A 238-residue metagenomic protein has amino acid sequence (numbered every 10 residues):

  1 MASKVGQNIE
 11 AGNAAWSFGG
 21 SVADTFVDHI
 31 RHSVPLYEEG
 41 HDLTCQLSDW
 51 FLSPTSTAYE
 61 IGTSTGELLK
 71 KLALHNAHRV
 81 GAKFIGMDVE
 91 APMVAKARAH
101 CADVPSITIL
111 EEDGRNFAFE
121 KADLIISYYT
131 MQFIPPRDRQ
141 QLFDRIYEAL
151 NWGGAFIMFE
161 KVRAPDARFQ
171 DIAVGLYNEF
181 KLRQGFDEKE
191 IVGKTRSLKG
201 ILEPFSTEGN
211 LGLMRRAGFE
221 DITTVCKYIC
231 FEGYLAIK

Functional and structural regions predicted by a protein language model:
A11-W16, G20-H41: Class I SAM-dependent methyltransferase Rossmann-like catalytic core, especially the SAM/SAH-binding loop
L36-T55: Conserved alpha-helix/loop element of class I SAM-dependent methyltransferases that forms part of the SAM/SAH-binding
Y59-N116: Class I SAM-dependent methyltransferase SAM/SAH-binding core
R115-I125: A short acidic, Gly/Pro-enriched loop at the edge of an enzyme's catalytic core that lines a small-molecule cofactor
D123-D138: A short SAM/SAH-binding and catalytic strip from SAM-dependent methyltransferases
Q140-W152: A short glycine-rich, Lys/Arg-flanked "PGG" loop and its adjoining helix->strand segment in the class I
G153-K161: Conserved beta-strand signature within the Rossmann-like core of class I S-adenosyl-L-methionine
V162-L213: C-terminal alpha-helical "lid/dimerization" subdomain adjacent to the S-adenosyl-L-methionine
